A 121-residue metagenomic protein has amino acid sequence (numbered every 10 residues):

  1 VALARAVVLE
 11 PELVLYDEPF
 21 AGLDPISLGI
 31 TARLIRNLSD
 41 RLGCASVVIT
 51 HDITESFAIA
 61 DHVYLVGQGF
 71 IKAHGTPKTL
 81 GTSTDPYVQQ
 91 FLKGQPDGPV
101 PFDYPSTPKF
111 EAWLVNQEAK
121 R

Functional and structural regions predicted by a protein language model:
E10: Conserved catalytic motifs of ABC-family nucleotide-binding domains
V14-D17: Catalytic Walker B motif of ABC-type/P-loop ATPase nucleotide-binding domains
G29-R41: Helical segment within the ABC ATPase nucleotide-binding domain
T50-H51: H-loop/switch region of ABC-family ATPase nucleotide-binding domains
S56-A58: A short, surface-exposed alpha-helical micro-motif characterized by mixed small hydrophobic and charged/polar residues
H74-G75: ABC ATPase "signature
K93-R121: ABC ATPase nucleotide-binding domains
